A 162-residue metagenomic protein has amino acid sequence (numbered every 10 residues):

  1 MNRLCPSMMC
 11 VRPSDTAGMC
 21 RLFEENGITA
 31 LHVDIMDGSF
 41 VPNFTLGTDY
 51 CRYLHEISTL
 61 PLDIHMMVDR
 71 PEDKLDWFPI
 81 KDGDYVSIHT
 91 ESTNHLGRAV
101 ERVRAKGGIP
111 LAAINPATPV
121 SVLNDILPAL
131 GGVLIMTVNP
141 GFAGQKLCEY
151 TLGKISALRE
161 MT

Functional and structural regions predicted by a protein language model:
N2-M8, L31-V33, L54, L62-M66 (+3 more regions): Hydrophobic faces of well-ordered beta-strands that scaffold small-molecule active sites in alpha/beta enzyme cores
S7-S14, M19, N26: N-terminal beta1-alpha1 ligand-phosphate binding loop
D15, I57, D73-K74, K81-T162: Conserved anion-binding
R21-D34, K81: Catalytic domains of carbohydrate-active enzymes, especially glycoside hydrolases
L31-T48, V138-K146: Glycine-rich, proline-tolerant flexible connector loops at the mouths of alpha/beta enzymes
S39-P71, L75: A short alpha/beta connector and helix-capping loop motif
